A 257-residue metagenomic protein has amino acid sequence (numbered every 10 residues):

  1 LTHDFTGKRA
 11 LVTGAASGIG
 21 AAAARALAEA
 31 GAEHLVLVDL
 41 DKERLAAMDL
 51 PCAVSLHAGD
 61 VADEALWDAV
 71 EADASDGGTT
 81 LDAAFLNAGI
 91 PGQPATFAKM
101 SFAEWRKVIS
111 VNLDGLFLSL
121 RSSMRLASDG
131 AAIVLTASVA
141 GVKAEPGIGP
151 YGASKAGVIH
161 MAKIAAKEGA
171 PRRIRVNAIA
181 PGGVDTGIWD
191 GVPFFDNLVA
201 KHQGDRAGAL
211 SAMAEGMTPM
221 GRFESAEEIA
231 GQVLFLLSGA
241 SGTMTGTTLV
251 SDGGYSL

Functional and structural regions predicted by a protein language model:
H3-L35: Canonical Rossmann dinucleotide-binding motif of NAD(H)/NADP(H)-dependent dehydrogenases/reductases, specifically
P91-P94, R222, L234, T245-L257: Short C-terminal tail/terminal secondary-structure segment of NAD(P)H-dependent dehydrogenase/reductase domains
A95-F97, E104-R106, V199, A214: Substrate-binding pocket helix/loop in short-chain dehydrogenase/reductase
A98-F117, V134, V158: Catalytic Tyr-X3-Lys loop
L120, S154, A162: Active-site helix of classical SDR
R125, K167-E168, G242: Alpha-helical segment proximal to the catalytic Tyr-Lys
S138: Residue(s) in the substrate-gating loop at a strand-loop-helix junction that position the organic substrate next
A170, R175, M244-G246: Short, small/polar-rich loop/turn modules that mediate ligand/substrate recognition or access, typified
